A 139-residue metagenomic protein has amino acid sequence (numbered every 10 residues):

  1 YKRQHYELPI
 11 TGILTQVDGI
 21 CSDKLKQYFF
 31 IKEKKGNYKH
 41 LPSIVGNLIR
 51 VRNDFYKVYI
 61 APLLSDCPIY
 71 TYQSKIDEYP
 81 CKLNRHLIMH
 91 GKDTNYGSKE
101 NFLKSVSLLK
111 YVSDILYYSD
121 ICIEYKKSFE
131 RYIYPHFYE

Functional and structural regions predicted by a protein language model:
Y1: Conserved small/polar residues in nucleotide/adenosyl-binding loops
E7-E139: Amphipathic, oligomerization/interface secondary-structure segments
